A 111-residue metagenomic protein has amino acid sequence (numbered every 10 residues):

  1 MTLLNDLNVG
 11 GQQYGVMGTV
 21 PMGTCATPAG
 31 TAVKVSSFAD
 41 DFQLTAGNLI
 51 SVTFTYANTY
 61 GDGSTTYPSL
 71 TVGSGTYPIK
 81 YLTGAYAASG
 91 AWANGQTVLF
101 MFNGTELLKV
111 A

Functional and structural regions predicted by a protein language model:
M1, A32, T105-K109: Tryptophan-centered short beta-strand motifs
M1-G15, A111: Short, intrinsically disordered N-terminal pre-domain segments
L4, A39-Q43, A88-A91: Short, surface-exposed secondary-structure edge patches
D6-N8, M17, M22, F100-F102: Assembly/interface hotspot detector across virion components, adhesins/toxins, and nucleic-acid enzymes
M17-N48, Y56-G63: Surface-exposed ligand/attachment interfaces on beta-rich extracellular proteins
G47-S51, G95: Glycine-centered loop/turn motifs
A57-A111: Acidic, glycine/polar-enriched metal-coordinating patches/loops that mediate binding to polyanionic ligands
